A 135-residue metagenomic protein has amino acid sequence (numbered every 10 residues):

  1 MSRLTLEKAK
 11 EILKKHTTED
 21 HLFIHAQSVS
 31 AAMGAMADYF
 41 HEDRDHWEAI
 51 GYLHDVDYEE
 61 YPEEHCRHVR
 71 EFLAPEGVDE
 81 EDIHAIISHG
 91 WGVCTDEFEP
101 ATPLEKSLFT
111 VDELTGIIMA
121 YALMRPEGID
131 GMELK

Functional and structural regions predicted by a protein language model:
M1-Y61: Acidic/His-rich, divalent-metal-binding segments that scaffold phosphate/diphosphate chemistry
F40-K135: Divalent metal-dependent catalytic cores for phosphoryl transfer on phosphate-bearing substrates
